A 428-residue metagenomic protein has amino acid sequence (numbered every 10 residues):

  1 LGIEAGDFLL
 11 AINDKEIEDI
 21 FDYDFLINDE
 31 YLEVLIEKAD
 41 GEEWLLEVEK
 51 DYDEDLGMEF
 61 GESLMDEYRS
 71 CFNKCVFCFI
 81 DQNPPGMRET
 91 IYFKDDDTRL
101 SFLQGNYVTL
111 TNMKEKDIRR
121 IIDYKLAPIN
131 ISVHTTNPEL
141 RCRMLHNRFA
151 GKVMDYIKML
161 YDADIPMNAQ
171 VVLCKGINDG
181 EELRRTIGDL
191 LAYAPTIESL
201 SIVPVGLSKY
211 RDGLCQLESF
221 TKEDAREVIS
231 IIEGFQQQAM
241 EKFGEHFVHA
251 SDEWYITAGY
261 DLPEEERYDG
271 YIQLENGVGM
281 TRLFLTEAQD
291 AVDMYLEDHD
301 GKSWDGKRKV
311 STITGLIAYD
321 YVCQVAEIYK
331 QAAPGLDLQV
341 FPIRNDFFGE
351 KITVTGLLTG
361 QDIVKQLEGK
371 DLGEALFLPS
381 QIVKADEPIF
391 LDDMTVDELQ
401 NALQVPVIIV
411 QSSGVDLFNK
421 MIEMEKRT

Functional and structural regions predicted by a protein language model:
L1-E18: Conserved PDZ fold ligand-binding element
G6-L9, Y23, V34, C78: Terminal peptide-recognition signature
E16-Y23, E42-L45: Short, Lys/Arg- and Gly-enriched loop/turn segments at beta-strand edges
F21-L35, K50-D53: Short, compositionally biased
G41-E43, K50-T196, G206-F235: Conserved Radical SAM active-site core
P128-N130, P166-N168, S199-S201, F247-H249 (+1 more regions): Structural preference for beta-strand elements that scaffold enzyme active sites
I177, I197-E223, K242-E266, N345-E350: Flexible glycine/acidic-rich beta-alpha junction loops that bind and position SAM and/or redox cofactors in anaerobic
G259-T428: Radical SAM enzyme core and accessory elements
